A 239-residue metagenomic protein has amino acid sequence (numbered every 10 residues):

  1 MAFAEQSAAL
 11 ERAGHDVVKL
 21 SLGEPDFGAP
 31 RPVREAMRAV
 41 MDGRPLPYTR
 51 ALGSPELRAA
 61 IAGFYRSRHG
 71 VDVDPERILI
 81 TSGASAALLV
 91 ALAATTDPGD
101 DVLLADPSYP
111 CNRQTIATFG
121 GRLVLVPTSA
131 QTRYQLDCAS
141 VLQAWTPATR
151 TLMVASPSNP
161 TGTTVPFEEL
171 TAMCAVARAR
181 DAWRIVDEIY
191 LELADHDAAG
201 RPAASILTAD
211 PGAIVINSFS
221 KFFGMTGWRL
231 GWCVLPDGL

Functional and structural regions predicted by a protein language model:
M1-G83, V90: N-terminal small-domain helix-loop-helix segment of the aminotransferase-like
L10-A13, F119, A179-R180: Helix C-cap/helix->beta junction micro-motif
D72-I78, P98-D101, A148, P211-G212: Short acidic capping loops at alpha-helix termini that bridge into adjacent secondary structure
I78, E188-Y190, F219: Conserved Walker B
A94-I116: Conserved PLP-anchoring active-site segment centered on the Schiff-base-forming lysine
V124, A130-G200: Active-site phosphate-binding strand-loop segment of PLP-dependent enzymes
T208-L239: Active-site PLP attachment segment
